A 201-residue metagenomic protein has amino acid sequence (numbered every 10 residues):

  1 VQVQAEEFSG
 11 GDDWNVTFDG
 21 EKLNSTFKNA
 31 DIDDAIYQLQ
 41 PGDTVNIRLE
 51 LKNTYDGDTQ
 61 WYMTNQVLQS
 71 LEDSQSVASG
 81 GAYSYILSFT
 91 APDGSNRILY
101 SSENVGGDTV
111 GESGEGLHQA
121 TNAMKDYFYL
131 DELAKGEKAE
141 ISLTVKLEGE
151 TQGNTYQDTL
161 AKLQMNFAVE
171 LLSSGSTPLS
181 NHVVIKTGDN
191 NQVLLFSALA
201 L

Functional and structural regions predicted by a protein language model:
V1-L201: Long, small/polar-residue-biased beta-strand-and-loop interaction regions
